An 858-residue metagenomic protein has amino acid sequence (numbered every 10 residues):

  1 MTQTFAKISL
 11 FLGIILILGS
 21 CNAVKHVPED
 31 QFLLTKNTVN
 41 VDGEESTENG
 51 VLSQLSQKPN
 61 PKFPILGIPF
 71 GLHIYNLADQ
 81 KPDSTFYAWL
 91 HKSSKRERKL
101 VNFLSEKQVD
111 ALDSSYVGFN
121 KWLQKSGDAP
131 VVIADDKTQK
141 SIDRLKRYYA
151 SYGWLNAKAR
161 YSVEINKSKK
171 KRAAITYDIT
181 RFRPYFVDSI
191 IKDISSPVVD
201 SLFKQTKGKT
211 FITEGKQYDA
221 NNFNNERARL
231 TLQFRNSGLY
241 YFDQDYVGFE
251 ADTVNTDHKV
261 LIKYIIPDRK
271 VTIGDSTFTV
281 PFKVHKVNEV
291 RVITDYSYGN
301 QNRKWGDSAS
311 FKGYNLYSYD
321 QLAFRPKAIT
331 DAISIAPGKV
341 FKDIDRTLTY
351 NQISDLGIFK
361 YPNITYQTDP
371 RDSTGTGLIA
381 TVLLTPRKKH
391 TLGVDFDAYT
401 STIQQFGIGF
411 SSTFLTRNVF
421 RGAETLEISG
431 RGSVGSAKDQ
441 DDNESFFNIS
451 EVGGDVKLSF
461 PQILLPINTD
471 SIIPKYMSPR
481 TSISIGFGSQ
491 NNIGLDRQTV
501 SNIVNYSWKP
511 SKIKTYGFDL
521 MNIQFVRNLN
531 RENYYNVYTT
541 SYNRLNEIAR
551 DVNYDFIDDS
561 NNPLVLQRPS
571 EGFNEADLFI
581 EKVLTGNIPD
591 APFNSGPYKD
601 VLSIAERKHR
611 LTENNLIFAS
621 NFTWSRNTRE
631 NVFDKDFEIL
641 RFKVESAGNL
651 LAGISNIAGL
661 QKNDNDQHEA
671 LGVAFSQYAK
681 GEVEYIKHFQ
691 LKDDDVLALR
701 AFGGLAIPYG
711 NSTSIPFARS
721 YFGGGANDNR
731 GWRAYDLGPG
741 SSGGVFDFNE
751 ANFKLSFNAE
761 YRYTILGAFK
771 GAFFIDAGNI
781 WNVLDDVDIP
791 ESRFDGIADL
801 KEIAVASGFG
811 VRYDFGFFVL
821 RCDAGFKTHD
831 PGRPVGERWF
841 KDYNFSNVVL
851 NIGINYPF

Functional and structural regions predicted by a protein language model:
M1-S9: Bacterial N-terminal signal peptides that target proteins for export
T2, N22-Y399, R431, G681 (+1 more regions): Periplasmic polypeptide-binding modules associated with outer-membrane biogenesis and secretion
I17-S20: C-terminal motif of bacterial Sec signal peptides marking the signal peptidase cleavage site
W154, L239, K389, R421-A423 (+7 more regions): Strand-connecting loop/turn motifs
L202, L322-A323, K342-S625, R629-F633 (+4 more regions): Gram-negative/organellar outer-membrane beta-barrel architecture
R303, Y399-I403, D519-Y763, F773-G796: C-terminal outer-membrane beta-barrel translocator/porin domains of Gram-negative envelope proteins and their
V394-F396, L426-G430, I483-I485, L640-V644 (+5 more regions): Membrane-embedded beta-strand positions of outer-membrane beta-barrel proteins
G723-G731, V787-F858: C-terminal beta-signal and terminal closure region of outer-membrane beta-barrel proteins
